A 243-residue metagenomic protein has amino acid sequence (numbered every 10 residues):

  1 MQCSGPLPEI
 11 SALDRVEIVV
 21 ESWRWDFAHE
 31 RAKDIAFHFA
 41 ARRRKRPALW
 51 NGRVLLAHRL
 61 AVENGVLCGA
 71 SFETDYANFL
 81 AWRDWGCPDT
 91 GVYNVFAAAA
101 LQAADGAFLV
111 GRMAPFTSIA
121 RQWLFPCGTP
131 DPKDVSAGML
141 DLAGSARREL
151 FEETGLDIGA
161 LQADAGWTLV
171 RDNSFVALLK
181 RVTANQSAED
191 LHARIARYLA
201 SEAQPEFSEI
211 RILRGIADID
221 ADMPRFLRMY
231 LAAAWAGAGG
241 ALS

Functional and structural regions predicted by a protein language model:
M1-W123, T129-R148, L156-S208, L213-S243: N-terminal leader/linker segments that precede catalytic domains of diphosphate-processing enzymes
E152: Active-site recognition of the HExxH zinc-binding catalytic motif
